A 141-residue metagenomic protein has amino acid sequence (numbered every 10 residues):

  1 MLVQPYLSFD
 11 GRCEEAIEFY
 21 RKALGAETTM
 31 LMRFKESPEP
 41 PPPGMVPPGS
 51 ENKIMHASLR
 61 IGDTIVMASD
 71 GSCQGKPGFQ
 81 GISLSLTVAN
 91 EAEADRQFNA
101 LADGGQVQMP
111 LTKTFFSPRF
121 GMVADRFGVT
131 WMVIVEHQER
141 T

Functional and structural regions predicted by a protein language model:
M1, G11-R12, D125: Alpha-helical hinge/cap motifs
M1-V3, D63-T64: Short, well-ordered coil/turn segments that N-cap beta-strands
L2-Q4, F79-S83: Short, solvent-exposed beta-strand edge segments and adjacent coil->beta transition regions
P5, P40-P43, P47-P48, P77 (+2 more regions): Proline-rich intrinsically disordered, low-complexity coils
L7-D63: Core segments of cupin and vicinal oxygen chelate
T29-M32, K53, R60, A68-G78 (+1 more regions): Vicinal oxygen chelate
